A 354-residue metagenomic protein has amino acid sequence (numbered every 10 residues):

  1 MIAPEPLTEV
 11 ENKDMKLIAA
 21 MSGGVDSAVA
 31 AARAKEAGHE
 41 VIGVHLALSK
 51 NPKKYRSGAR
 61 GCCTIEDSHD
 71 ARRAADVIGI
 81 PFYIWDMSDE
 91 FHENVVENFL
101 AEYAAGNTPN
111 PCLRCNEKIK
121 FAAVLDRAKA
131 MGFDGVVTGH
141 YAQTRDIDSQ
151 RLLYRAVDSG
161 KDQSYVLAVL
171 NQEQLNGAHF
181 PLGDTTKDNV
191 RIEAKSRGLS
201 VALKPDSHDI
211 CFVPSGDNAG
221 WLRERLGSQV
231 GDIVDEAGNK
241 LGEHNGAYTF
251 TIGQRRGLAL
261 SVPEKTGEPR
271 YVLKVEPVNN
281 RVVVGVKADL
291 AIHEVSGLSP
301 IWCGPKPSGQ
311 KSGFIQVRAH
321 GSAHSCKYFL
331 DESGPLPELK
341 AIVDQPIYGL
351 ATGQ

Functional and structural regions predicted by a protein language model:
M1-A168, H179, K187-N189, V272 (+1 more regions): ATP-dependent adenylation/nucleotidyltransferase module used to activate substrates
V25, V137-Q354: AMP-forming adenylation/ATP pyrophosphatase catalytic core
